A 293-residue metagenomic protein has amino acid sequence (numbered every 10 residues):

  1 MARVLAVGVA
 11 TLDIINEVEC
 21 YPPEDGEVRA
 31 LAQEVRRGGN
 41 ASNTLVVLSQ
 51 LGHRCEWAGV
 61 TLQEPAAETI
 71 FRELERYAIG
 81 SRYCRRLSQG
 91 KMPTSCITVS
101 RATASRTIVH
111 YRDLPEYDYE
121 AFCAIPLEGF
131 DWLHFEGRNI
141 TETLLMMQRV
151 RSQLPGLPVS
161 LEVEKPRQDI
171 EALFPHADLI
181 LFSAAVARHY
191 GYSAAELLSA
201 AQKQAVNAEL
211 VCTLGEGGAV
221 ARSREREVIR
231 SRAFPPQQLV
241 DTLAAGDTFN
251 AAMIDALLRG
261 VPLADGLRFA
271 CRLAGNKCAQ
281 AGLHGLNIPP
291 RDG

Functional and structural regions predicted by a protein language model:
M1-A10, F71-R86, T98-I229: Ribokinase/PfkB-type carbohydrate-kinase core domain
M1-V60, P65-T69, R76: Glycine-rich phosphate/adenosyl-contacting loop at the front of the ribokinase-like
D13, S100, E162, D241 (+1 more regions): Acidic active-site catalytic centers that drive phospho-/nucleotidyl reactions and related ester hydrolyses
A32, A58-Q63, S81-M92, L210-L214 (+2 more regions): Beta-strand->loop->alpha-helix junctions that form or flank phosphate-binding loops in nucleotide-handling enzymes
N40-N43, M92-T94, E142-L144: Short glycine/serine/threonine-rich phosphate/pyrophosphate-binding segments that cradle anionic phosphate groups
H53, I79, V261: Short phosphate-binding/catalytic loops that engage adenosine nucleotides
A194-G293: Conserved phosphate-binding/catalytic region of the ribokinase-like
